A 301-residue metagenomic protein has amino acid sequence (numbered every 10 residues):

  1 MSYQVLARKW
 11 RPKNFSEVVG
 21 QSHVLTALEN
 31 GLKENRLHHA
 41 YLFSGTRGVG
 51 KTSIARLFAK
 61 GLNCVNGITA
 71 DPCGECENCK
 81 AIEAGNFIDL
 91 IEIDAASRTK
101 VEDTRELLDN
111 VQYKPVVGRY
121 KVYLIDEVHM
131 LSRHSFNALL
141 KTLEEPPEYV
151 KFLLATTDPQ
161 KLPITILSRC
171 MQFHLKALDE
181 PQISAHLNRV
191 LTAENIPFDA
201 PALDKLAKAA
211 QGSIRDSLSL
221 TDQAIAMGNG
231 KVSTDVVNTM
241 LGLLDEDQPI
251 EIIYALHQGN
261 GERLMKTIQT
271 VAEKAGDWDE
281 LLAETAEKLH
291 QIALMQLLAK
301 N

Functional and structural regions predicted by a protein language model:
M1-Q172, Q182, V190: P-loop/Walker A NTP-binding region and its immediately flanking N-terminal helices in P-loop NTPase folds
A84-I88, D103-E106, A155, M171-N301: Extended, largely alpha-helical regulatory/partner-binding modules appended to the mid-to-C-terminal parts
